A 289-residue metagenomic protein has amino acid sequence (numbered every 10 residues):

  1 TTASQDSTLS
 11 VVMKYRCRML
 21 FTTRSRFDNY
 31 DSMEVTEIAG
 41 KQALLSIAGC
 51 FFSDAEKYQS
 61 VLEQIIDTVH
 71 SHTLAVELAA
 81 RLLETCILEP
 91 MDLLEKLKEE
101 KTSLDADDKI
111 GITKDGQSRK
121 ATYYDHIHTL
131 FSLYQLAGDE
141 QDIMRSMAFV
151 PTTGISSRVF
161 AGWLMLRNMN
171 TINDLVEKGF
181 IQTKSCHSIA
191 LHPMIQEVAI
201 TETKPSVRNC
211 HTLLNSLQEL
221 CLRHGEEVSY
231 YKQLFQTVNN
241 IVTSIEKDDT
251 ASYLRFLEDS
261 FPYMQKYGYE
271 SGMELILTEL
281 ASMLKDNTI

Functional and structural regions predicted by a protein language model:
T1-F51: A conserved switch/coupling segment of P-loop NTPase cores
Q5-M13, L62-I66, F131, I172: Short amphipathic alpha-helical segments and helix-helix/interface helices
D28-D31, V198-I200, L222-G225: A short acidic, helix-capping loop that chelates divalent metal ions and anchors anionic groups
N29, F52-E56, T203-V207: Short, polar/flexible loop-turn hinges at active-site or ligand-entry regions and domain interfaces
T36-L78, D92, N170: Amphipathic alpha-helical segments of the small helical/lid subdomains adjacent to P-loop NTPase cores
L44, L82-E140: Loop-to-helix "switch" segment enriched in basic and acidic residues adjacent to catalytic/ligand pockets
V76-E84, H128-T203, C210-N215: C-terminal boundary/linker of central alpha/beta nucleotide-binding cores
A137, N209-N287: Extended alpha-helical scaffolding segments used for macromolecular assembly and cargo binding
